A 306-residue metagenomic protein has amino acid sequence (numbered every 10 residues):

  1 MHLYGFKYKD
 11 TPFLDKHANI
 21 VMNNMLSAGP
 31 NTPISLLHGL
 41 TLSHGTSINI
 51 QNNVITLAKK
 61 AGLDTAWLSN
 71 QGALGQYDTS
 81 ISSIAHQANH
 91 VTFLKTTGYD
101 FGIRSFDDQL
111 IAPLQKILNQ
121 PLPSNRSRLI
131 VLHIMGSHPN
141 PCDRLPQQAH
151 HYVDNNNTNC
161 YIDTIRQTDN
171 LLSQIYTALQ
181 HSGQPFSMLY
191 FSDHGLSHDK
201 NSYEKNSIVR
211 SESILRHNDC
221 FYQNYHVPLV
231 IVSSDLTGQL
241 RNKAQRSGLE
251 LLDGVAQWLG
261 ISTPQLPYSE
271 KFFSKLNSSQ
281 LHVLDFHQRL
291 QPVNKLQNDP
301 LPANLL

Functional and structural regions predicted by a protein language model:
M1-Q148, N224-H226, G248, L252-Q280 (+1 more regions): Active-site-proximal alpha/beta segments of enzymes that process anionic O-linked groups
G5-K9, Q184-P185, F191-S233: Histidine-centered active-site microenvironments of extracellular/periplasmic hydrolases and transferases
N31, S124, C160, G183 (+2 more regions): A generic fold-level signal
H44-G45, N155-D163, Y176-T177, I214-N218 (+2 more regions): Active-site rim elements
I111-Q120, A149-F191: A long, amphipathic alpha-helix that forms part of the scaffold/cap immediately adjacent to metal-dependent active
Q148-H151, N206-I208: Flexible, surface-exposed loop regions and adjacent strand-edge segments of Gram-negative outer-membrane beta-barrel
L196, V230-I231, A244, Q257-I261: Active-site/pore-lining binding-face segments in mid-to-C-terminal subdomains
Y222, R289-L306: C-terminal, low-complexity/hydrophilic appendages and adjacent surface loops of extracellular/periplasmic anionic
